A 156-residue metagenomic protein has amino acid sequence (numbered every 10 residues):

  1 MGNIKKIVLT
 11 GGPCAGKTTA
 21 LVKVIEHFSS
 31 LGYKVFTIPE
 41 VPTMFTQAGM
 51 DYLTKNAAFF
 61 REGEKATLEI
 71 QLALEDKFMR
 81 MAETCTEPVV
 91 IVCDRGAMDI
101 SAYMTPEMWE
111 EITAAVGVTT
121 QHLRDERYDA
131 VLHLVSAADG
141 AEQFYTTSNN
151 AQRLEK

Functional and structural regions predicted by a protein language model:
M1-K6: Phosphate-binding P-loop
L9: Hydrophobic anchor at the beta1->P-loop junction of P-loop NTPases
P13: The conserved Walker
K17: Conserved lysine of the Walker
A20: Hydrophobic positions on the alpha1 helix immediately C-terminal to the Walker A/P-loop
I25-I70: Conserved substrate/cofactor phosphate-moiety recognition/catalytic segment in nucleotide-dependent phosphotransferases
K65-D125: Glycine-rich phosphate-binding loop used to anchor ATP phosphates in small-molecule kinases, encompassing both
E107-K156: A glycine- and Lys/Arg-enriched "phosphate-lid" helix/loop adjacent to the NTP-binding pocket of small-molecule kinases
